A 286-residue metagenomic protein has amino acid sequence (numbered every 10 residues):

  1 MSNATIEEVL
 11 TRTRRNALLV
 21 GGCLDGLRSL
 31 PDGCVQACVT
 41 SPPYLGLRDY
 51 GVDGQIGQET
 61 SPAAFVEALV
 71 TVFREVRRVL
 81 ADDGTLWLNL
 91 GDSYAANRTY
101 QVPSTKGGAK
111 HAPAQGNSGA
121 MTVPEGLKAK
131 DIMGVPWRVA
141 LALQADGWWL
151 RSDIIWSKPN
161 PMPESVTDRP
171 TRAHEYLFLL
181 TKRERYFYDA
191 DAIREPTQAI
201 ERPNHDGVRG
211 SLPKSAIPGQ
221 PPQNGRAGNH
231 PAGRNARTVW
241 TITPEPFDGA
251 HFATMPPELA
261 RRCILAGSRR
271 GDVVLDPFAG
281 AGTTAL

Functional and structural regions predicted by a protein language model:
S2-L286: Core catalytic lobe of class I
